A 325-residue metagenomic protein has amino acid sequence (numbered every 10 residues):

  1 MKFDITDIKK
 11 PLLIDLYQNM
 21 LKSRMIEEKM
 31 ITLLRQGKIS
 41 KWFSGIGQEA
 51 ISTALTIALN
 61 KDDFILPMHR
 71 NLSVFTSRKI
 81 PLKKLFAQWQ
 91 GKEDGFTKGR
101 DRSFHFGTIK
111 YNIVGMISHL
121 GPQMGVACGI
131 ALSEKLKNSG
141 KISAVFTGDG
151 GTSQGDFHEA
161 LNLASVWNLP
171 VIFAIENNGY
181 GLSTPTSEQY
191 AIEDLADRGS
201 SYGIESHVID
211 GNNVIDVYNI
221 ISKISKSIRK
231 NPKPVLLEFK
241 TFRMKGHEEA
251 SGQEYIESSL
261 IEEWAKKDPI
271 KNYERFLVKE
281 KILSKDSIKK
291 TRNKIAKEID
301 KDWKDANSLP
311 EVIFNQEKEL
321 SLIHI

Functional and structural regions predicted by a protein language model:
M1-S40, K61, K279: Cofactor-/ligand-binding subdomain signature composed of acidic, glycine-rich, tryptophan-containing flexible loops
E28-W167, P185-A191, A196, S201-G203: Cofactor-binding active-site loop characterized by glycine-rich and histidine/acidic residues
H69-R70, F239-T241, E311, E319: Short, well-ordered beta-to-alpha junction loops that form the rim of enzyme active sites and present histidine/acidic
I113-S308: Glycine-rich ThDP/TPP pyrophosphate-binding loop and its adjacent helix/strand module within ThDP-dependent enzymes
I323-I325: Conserved small/polar residues in nucleotide/adenosyl-binding loops
